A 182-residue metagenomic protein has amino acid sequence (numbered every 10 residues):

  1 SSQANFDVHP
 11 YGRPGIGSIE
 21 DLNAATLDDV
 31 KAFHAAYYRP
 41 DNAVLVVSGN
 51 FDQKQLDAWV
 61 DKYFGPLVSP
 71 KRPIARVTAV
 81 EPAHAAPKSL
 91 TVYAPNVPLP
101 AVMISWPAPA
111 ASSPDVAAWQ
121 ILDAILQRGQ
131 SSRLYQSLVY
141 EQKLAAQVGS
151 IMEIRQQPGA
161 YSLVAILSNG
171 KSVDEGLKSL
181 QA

Functional and structural regions predicted by a protein language model:
S1-P40, P66-S113, A124-D174: Non-catalytic beta-strand/loop surface segments
L27-Y63: Non-catalytic, conformational "gating/processing" segments within enzyme and secreted inhibitor domains
A58-F64, G176-A182: Short amphipathic alpha-helices in soluble, non-transmembrane regions that often serve as interface/regulatory elements
D115-A117: Zinc-dependent metallopeptidase catalytic helix centered on the HExxH motif and its immediate flanking segment
